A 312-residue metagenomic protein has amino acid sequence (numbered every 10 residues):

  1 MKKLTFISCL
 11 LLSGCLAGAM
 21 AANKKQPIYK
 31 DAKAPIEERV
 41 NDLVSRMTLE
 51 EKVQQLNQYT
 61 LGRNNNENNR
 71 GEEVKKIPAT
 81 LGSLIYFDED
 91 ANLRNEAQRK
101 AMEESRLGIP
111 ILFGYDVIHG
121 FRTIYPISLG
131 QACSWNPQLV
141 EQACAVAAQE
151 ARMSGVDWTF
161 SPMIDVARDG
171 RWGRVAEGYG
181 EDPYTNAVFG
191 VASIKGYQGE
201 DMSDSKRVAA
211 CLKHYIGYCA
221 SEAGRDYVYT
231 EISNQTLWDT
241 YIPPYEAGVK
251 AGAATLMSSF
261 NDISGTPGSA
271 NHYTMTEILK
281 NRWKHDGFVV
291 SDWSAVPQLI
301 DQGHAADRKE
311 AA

Functional and structural regions predicted by a protein language model:
M1-K25: Bacterial Sec-dependent N-terminal signal peptides
G18-A312: Glycoside hydrolase catalytic-domain context in secreted enzymes
